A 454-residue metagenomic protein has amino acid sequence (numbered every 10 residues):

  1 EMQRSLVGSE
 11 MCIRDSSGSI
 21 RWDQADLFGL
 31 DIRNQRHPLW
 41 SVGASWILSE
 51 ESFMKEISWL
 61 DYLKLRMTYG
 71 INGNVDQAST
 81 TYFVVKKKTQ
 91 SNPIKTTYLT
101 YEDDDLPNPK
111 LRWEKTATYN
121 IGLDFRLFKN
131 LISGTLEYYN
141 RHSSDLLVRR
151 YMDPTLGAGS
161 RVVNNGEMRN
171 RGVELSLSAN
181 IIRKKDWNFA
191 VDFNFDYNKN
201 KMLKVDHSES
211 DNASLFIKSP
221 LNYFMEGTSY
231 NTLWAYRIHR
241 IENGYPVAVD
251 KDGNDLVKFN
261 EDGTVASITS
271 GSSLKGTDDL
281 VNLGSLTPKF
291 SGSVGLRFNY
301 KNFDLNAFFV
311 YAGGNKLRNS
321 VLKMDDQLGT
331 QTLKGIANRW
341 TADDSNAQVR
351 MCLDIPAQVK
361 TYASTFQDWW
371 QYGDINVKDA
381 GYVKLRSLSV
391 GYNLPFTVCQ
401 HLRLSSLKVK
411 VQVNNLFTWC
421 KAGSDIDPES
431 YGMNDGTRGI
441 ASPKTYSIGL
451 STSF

Functional and structural regions predicted by a protein language model:
E1-G8: Positively charged, low-complexity/disordered segments
S9-E10, R14-E226, Y372-F454: Extracellular/periplasmic, surface-exposed regions of secreted and cell-surface proteins
Y101-E102, S273-T277, S364-G373: Short glycine/proline-rich turn/loop motifs
D104-D105, T277, P288-K289: Flexible glycine/proline-enriched surface loops and loop-helix/loop-strand junctions
V163, N180-L286, D326-Q327, A337-N338 (+2 more regions): Conserved small-residue
S285-N319: Glycine-rich, aromatic-lined ligand/substrate-binding cores of catalytic and carbohydrate-binding domains
A312-K408: Extracytoplasmic gating/loop element in the C-terminal half of outer-membrane beta-barrel translocons and assembly
